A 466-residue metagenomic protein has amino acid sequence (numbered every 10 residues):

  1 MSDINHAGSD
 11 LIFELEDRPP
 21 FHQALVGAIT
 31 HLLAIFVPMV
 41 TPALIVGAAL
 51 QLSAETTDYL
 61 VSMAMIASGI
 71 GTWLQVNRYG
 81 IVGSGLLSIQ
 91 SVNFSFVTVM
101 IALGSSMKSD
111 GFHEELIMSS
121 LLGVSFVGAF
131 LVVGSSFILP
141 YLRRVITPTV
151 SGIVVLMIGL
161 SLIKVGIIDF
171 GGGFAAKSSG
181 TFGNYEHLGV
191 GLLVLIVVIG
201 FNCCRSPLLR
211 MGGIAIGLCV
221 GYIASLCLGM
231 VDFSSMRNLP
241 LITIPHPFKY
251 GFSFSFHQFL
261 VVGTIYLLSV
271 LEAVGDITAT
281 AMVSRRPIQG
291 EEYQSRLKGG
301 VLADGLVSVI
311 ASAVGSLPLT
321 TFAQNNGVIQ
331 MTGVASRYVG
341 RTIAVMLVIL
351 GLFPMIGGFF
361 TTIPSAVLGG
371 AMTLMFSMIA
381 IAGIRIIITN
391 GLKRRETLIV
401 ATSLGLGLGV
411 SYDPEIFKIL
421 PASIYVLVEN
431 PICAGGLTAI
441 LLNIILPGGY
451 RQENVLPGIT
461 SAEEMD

Functional and structural regions predicted by a protein language model:
M1-L87, S95-K108: N-terminal signal-anchor module of multipass membrane proteins
M1-V26, S235-H246, M282-E292, R296-G299 (+1 more regions): Intrinsically disordered, low-complexity non-transmembrane regions of multi-pass membrane transporters
S2-A7, M39-A43, G47, L193-C204 (+6 more regions): Juxtamembrane interface elements at the cytosolic ends of transmembrane helices in multi-pass membrane proteins
S9-D10, E14-R18, V197-G200, I214-I265 (+2 more regions): Hydrophobic transmembrane alpha-helices of multi-pass solute/ion transporters
F21, G47-I66, I70-G85, T264-R337 (+1 more regions): Membrane-embedded helical hairpins/re-entrant loop segments and their flanking transmembrane helices within multi-pass
H22-A34, G183-L195, G212-G213, C227-L228 (+2 more regions): Hydrophobic, membrane-embedded alpha-helices of multi-pass small-molecule transporters
Y59-L60, I81-F96, R144-G152, L209-I216 (+4 more regions): Short, non-helical or kinked segments that cap or interrupt transmembrane helices
S105-S234, T342-L456: Membrane-embedded alpha-helical modules
